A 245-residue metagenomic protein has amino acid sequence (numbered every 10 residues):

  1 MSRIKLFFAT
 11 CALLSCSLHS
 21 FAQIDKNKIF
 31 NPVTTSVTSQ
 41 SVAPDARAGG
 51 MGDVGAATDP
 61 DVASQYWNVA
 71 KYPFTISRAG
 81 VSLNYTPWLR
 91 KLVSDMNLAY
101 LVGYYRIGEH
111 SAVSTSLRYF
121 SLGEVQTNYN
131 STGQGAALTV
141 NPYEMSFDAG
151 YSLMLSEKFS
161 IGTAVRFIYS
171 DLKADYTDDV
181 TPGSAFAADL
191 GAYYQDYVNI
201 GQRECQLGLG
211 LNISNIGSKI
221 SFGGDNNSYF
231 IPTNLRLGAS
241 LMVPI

Functional and structural regions predicted by a protein language model:
M1-T35: Cleavable N-terminal export/targeting peptides
Q23-I245: Subset of outer-membrane beta-barrel
